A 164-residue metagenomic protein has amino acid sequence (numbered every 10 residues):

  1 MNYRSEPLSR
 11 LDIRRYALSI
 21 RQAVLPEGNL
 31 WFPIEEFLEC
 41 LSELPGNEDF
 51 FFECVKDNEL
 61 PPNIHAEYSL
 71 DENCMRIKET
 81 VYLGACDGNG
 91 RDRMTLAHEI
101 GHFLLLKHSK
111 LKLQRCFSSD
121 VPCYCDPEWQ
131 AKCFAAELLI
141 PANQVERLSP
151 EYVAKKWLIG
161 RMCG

Functional and structural regions predicted by a protein language model:
M1-G164: Active-site hotspot residues in diverse enzymes, especially metal/ion-binding acidic/histidine motifs
